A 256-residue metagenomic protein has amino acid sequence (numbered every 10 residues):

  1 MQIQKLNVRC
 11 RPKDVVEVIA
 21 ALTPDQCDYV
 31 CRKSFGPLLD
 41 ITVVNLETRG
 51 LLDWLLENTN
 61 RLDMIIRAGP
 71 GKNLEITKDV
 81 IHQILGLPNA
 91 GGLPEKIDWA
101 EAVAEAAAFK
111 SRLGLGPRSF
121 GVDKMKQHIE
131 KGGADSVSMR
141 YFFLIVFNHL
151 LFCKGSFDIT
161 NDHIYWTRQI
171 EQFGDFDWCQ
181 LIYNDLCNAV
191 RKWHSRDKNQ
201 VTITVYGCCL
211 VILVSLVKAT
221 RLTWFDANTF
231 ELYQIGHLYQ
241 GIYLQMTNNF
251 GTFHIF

Functional and structural regions predicted by a protein language model:
M1-S136: N-terminal leader regions that mediate targeting or early regulatory function
C27, D63, A90-G92, A108-F256: Long, internal protein-protein interaction and assembly surfaces
